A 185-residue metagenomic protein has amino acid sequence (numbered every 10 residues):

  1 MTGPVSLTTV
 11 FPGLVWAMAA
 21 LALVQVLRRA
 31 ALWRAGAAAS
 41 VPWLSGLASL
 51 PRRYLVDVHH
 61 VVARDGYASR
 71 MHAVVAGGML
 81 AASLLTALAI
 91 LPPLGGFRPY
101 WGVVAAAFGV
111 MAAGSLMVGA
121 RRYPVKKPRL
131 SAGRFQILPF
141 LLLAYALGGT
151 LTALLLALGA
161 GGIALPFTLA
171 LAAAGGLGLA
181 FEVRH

Functional and structural regions predicted by a protein language model:
T2-H185: Membrane-embedded alpha-helical bundles of multi-pass integral membrane proteins
